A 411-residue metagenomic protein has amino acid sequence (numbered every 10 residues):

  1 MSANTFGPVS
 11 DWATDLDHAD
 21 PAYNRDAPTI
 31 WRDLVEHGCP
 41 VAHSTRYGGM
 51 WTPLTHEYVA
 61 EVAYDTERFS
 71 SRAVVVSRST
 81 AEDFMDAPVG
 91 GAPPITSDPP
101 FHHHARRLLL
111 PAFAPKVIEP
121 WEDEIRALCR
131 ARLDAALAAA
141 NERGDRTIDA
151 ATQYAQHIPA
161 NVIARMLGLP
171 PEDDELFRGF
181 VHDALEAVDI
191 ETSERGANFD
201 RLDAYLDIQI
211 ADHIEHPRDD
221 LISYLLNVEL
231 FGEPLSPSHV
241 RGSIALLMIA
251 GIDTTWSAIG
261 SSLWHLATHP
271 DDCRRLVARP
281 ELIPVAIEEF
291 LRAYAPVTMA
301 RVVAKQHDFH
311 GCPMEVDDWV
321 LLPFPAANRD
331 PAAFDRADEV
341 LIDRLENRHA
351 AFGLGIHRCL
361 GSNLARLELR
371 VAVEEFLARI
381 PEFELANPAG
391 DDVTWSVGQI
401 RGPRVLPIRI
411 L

Functional and structural regions predicted by a protein language model:
M1-L411: Cytochrome P450
